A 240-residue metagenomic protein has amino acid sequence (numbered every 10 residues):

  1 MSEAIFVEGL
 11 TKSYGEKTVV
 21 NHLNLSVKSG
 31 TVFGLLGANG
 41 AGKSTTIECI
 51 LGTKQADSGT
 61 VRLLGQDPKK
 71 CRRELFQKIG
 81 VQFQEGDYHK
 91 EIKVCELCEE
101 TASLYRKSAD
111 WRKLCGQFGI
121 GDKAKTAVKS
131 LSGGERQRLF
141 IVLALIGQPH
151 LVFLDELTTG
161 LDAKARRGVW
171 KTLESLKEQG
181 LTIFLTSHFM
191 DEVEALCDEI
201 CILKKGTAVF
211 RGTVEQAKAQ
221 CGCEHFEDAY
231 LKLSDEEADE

Functional and structural regions predicted by a protein language model:
G59-K70, E74-L75: Conserved ABC transporter NBD signature motif
E99, S103, S108-K123: Conserved ABC ATPase "signature" region
V152-E156: Catalytic Walker B motif of ABC-type/P-loop ATPase nucleotide-binding domains
V193-A195: A short, surface-exposed alpha-helical micro-motif characterized by mixed small hydrophobic and charged/polar residues
R211-G212: ABC ATPase "signature
